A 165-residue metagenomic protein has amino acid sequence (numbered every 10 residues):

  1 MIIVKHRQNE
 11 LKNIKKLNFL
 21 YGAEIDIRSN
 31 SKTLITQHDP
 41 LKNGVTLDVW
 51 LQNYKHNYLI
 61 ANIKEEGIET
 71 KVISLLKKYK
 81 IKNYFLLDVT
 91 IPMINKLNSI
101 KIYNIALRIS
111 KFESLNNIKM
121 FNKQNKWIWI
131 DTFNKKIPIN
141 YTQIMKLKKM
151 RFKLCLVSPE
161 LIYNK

Functional and structural regions predicted by a protein language model:
M1-K165: Phosphate-group recognition and catalysis centered on beta-loop-alpha active-site segments
